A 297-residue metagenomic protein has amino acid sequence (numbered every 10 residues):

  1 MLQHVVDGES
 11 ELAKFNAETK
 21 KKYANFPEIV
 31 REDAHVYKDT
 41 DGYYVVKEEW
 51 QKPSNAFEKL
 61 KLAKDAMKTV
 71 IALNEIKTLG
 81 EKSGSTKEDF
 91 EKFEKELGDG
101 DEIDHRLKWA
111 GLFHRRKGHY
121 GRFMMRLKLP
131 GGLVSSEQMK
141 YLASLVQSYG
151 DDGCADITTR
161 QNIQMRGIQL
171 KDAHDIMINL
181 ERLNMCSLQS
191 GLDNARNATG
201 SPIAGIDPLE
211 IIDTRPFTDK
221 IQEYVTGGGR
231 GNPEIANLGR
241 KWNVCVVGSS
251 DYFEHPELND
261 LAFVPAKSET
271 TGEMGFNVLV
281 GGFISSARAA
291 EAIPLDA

Functional and structural regions predicted by a protein language model:
L2-E32, K38-D39, Y43-E49, K59 (+3 more regions): Small-residue-enriched alpha-helical segments and adjacent helix-cap loops that form tight helix-helix packing
I76-L79, G100: Extended, compositionally biased low-complexity polar/Lys-Gly-rich tracts and adjacent boundary/linker regions are
E81-E91, K108-A110, P130: Helix-rich interaction surfaces within compact, conserved domain-sized segments that mediate assembly or partner
E269-F283: Short, well-ordered strand-loop elements centered on a beta-strand within folded domains, enriched for acidic residues
I284-A297: Internal alpha/beta scaffold segment
